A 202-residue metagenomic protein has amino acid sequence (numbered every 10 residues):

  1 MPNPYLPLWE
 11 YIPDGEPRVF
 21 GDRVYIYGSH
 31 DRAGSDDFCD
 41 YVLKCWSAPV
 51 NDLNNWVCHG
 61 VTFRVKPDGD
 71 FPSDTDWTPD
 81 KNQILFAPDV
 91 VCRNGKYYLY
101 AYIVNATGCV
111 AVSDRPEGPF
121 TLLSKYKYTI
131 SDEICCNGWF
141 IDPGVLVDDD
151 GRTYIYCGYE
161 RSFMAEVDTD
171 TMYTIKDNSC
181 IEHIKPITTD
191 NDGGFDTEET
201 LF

Functional and structural regions predicted by a protein language model:
M1-F202: Carbohydrate-active catalytic/glycan-binding domains of CAZyme proteins, especially the secreted or lumenal ectodomains
